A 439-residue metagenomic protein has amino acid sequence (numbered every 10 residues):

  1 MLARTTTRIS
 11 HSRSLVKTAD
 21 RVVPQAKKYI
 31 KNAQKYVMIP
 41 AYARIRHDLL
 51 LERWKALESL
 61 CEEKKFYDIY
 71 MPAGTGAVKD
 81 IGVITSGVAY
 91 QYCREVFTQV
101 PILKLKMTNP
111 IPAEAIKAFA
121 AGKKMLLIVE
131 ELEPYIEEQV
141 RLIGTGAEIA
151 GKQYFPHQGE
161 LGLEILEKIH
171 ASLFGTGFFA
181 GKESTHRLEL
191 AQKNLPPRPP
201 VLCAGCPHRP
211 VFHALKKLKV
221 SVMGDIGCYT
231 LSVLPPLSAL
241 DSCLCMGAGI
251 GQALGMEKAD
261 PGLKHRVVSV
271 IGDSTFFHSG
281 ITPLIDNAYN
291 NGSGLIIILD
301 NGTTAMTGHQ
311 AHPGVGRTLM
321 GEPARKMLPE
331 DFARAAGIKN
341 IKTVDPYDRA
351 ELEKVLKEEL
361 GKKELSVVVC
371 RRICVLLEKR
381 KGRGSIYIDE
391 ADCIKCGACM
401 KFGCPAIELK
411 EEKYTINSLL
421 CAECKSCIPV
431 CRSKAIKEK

Functional and structural regions predicted by a protein language model:
M1-L202, P207-H208, V220, P346 (+3 more regions): Flexible, low-complexity linker and terminal segments
A3, V129, G224, G272 (+1 more regions): Active-site flanking residues adjacent to catalytic metal/cofactor-binding acidic residues
S86-A89, D225-C228, D300-T303: Short glycine-enriched loops at secondary-structure junctions
Q91, R209, H213, I250-L254 (+9 more regions): Feature representing long, continuous alpha-helical segments
E133, C228, F276, T303 (+1 more regions): Short, glycine/acidic-enriched loop or turn micro-motifs at the edges of active sites
E183-A253, A259-G262: Active-site diphosphate/adenylate-binding microenvironment
V233-V369, K379-K381: Thiamine diphosphate
